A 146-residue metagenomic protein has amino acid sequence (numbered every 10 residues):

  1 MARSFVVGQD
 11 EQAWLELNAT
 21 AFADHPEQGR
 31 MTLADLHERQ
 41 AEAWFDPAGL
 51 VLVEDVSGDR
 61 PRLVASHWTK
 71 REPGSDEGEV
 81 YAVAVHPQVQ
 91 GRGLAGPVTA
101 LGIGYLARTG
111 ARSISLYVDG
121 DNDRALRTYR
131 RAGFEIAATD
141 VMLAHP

Functional and structural regions predicted by a protein language model:
M1-E16: A short beta-loop-alpha structural element at the N-terminal edge of CoA-dependent acyl/N-acetyltransferase catalytic
H25-A84: A conserved beta-strand-loop-helix scaffold within acyl/acetyltransferase catalytic domains
Y81-V85, I103, R112: Helical hairpin unit composed of two closely spaced alpha helices linked by a short loop
V83-Q90, D119: A short, internal acetyl-CoA/4′-phosphopantetheine-binding micro-motif in the GNAT/acyltransferase core
Q90, T99-A107: A conserved short alpha-helix in the GNAT/GCN5 acetyltransferase fold that borders and helps form the acetyl-CoA
G91-R92, G96, G120-A138, P146: Conserved active-site alpha-helix within GNAT-family acetyltransferase domains
L106-Y117: Conserved GNAT acetyl-CoA-binding A-motif
